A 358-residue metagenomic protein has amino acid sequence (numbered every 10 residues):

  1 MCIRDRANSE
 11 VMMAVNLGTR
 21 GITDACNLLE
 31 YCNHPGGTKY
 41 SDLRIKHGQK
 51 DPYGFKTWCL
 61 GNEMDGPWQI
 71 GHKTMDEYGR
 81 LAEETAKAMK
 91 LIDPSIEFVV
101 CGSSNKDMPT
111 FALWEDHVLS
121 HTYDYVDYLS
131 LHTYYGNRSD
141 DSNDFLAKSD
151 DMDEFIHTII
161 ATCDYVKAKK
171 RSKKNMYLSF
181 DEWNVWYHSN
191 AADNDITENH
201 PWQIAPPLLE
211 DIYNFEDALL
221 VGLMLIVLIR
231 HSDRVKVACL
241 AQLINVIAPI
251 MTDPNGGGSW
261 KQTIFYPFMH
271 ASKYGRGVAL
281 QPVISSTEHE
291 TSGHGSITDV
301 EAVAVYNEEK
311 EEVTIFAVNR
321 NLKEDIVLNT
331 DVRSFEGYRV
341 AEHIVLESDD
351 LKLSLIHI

Functional and structural regions predicted by a protein language model:
M1-D5, I356-I358: Conserved small/polar residues in nucleotide/adenosyl-binding loops
R4-G136, D140, H157: N-terminal catalytic cores of secreted or lumenal carbohydrate-active enzymes
T19-D24, D65-Q69, N105-T110, Y135-D141 (+5 more regions): Flexible loop/turn segments at secondary-structure boundaries
A88-P109, I156-N184, V237-L243: Aromatic-lined carbohydrate-recognition surfaces of secreted/lumenal glycan-active proteins
G136-Q203, P207, M224: Glycoside hydrolase catalytic-domain groove-lining segments
S179-E301: Aromatic/acidic polysaccharide-binding cleft in carbohydrate-active enzymes
S296-G337, H343: Carbohydrate-binding surface patches
E336-I356: Acidic, Ser/Thr/Pro-rich beta/coil linker or hinge segments at domain junctions
